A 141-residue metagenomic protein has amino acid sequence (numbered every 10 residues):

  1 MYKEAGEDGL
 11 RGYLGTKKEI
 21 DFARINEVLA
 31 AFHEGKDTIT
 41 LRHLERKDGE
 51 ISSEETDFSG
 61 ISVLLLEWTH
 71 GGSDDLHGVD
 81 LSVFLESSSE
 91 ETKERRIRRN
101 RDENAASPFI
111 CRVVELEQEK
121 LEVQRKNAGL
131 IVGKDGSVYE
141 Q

Functional and structural regions predicted by a protein language model:
M1-S52, V63: Conserved nucleotide-sensing/catalytic segment adjacent to the nucleotide-binding pocket in NTP-handling enzymes
K18-D21, T92, E117: Helical mechanochemical/support elements of P-loop NTPase systems and associated helical scaffolds
R24, V28, T92-R95, N127: Alpha-helical scaffold elements adjacent to nucleotide-binding pockets in ATP/GTP-utilizing enzyme cores
I25, W68-T69, E117: Amphipathic coiled-coil/heptad-repeat helices and related helical stalk/stem segments that mediate oligomerization
V28-F32, R98-E103: Conserved AAA+ ATPase "sensor/coupling" helix adjacent to the nucleotide-binding pocket
I39, T56-S59, V132: Generic detection of short hydrophobic beta-strand segments and adjacent strand-loop junctions
E50-R99: ATP-dependent NMP and nucleoside kinases share a basic, alpha-helical "lid"
S73, R101-Q141: Small-molecule kinase domains that catalyze NTP-dependent phosphoryl transfer to phosphate-bearing small molecules
